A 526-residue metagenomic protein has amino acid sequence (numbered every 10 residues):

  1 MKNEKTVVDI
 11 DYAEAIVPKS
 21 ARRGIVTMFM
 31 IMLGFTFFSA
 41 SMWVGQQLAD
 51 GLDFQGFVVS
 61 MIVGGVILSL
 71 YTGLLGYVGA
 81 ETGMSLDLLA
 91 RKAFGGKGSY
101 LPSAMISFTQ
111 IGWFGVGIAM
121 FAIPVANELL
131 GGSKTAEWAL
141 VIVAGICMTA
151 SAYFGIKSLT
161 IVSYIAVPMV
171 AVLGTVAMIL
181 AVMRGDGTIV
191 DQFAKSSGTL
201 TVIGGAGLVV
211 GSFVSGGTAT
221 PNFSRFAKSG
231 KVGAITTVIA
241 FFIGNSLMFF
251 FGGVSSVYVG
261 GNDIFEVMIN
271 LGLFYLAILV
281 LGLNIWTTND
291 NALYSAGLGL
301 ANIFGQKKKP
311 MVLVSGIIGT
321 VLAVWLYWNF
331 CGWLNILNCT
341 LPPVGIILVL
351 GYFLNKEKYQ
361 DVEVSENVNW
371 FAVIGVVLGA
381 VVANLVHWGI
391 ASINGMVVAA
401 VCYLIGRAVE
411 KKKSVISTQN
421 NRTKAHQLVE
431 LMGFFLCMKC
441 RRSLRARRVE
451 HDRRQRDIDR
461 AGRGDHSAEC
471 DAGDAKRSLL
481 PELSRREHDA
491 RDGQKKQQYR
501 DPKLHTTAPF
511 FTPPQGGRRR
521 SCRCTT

Functional and structural regions predicted by a protein language model:
M1-Q55, L200-A206, R225-G230, V409-S414: Membrane-interface "cap" regions at the ends of multi-pass membrane proteins
R22, G345-T418: C-terminal membrane-solvent junction of multi-pass transporters and transport-like membrane proteins
I25-S41, A181-R184, F193-S255, I269-D290 (+2 more regions): Hydrophobic, membrane-embedded alpha-helices of multi-pass small-molecule transporters
I31-F35, S103-I106, I118, L129-F154 (+5 more regions): Transmembrane alpha-helical segments of multi-pass small-molecule transport proteins
Q47, G51, G76-Y77, M120-G131 (+4 more regions): Membrane-water interface regions at transmembrane-helix termini and the short interhelical loops of multi-pass membrane
I62-F94, L101-T109, K411: Juxtamembrane transmembrane-helix boundary signature
S99-G132, W286-N302, P343: Hydrophobic transmembrane alpha-helices that form the core helical bundles of multi-pass secondary transporters
A122, A139, V143-A144, M148-A181 (+3 more regions): Membrane-interface loop-to-helix entry segments
